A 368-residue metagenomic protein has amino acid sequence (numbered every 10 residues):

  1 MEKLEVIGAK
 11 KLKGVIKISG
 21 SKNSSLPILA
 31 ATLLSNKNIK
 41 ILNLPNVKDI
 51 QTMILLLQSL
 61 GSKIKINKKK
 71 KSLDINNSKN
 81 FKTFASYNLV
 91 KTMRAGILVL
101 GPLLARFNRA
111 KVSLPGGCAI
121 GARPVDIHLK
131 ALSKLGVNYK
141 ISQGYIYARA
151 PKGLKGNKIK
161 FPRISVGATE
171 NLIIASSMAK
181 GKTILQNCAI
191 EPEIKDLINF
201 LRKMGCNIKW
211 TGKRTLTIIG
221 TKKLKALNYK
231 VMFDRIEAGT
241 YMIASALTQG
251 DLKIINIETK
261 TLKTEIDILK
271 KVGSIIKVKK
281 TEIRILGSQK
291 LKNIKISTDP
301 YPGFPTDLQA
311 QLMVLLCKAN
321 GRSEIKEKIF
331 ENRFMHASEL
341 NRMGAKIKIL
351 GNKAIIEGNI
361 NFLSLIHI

Functional and structural regions predicted by a protein language model:
M1-I366: Short, structured segments at the rim of ligand-binding sites
